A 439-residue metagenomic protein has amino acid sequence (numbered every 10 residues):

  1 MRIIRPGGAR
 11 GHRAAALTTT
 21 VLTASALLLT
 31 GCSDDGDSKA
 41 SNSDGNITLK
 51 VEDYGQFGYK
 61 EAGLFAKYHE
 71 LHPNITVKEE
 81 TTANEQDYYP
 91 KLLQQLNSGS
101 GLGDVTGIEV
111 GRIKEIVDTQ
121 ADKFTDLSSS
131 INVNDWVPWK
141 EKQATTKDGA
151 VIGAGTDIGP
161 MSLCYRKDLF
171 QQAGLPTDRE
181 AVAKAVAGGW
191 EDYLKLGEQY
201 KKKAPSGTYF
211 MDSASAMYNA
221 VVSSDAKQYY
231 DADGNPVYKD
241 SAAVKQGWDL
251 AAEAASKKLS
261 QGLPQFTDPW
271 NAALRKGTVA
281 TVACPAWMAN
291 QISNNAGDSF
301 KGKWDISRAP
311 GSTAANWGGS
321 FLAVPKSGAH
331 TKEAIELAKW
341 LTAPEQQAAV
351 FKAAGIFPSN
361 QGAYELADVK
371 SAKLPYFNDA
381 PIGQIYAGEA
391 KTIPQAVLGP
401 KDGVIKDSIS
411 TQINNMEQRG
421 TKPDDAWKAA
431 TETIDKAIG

Functional and structural regions predicted by a protein language model:
R2-I113, N132, T177, A329-E333 (+4 more regions): Conserved N-terminal structural module of periplasmic/extracytoplasmic solute-binding proteins
I3, F377-E432: C-terminal capping/gating helix-and-loop segments adjacent to ligand/active sites or protein-protein/ligand interfaces
E109-S162, K301-S307, K373: Hinge/lid segment of periplasmic solute-binding proteins
V117-T119, E141-A181, S213-D233, N316-V324 (+1 more regions): Periplasmic solute-binding protein
D126-W136, E180-A187, K227-Q246, N294-S299 (+2 more regions): Short, solvent-exposed loop/beta-turn-alpha elements that line the ligand-binding surface or hinge of extracytoplasmic
K142-A144, S307, A353-V404: Long, aromatic- and glycine/proline-rich binding clefts that accommodate carbohydrate-like moieties
L194-E198, G234-P264: Glycine-centered hinge/linker elements that transmit conformational signals in sensory and ligand-binding systems
S256-K257, N295-F357: Extracytoplasmic/periplasmic substrate-recognition and gating elements
